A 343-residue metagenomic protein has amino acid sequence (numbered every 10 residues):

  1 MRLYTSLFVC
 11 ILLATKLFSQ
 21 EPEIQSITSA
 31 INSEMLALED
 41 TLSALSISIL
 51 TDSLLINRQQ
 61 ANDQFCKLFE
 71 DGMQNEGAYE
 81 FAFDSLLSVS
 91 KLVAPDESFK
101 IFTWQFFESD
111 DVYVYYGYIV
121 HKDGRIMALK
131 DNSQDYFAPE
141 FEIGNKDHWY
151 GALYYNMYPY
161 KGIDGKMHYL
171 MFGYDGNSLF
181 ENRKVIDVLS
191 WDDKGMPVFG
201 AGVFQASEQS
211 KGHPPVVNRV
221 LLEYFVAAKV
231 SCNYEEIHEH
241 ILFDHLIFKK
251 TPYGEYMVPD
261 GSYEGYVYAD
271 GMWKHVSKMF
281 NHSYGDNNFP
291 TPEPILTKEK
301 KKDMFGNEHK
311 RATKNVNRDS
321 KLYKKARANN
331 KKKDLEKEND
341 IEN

Functional and structural regions predicted by a protein language model:
M1-E34, E342-N343: Bacterial Sec-dependent N-terminal signal peptides
I24, F248-N343: Hydrophilic extracytoplasmic domains
T28, N32-G117: Solvent-exposed N-terminal domain segments of exported/luminal and surface proteins
S98-Q105, M167-D175, E239-H245: Short beta-strand elements that form the blades of beta-propeller/WD-repeat-like and other beta-sheet-rich scaffold
F102-Q105, S109-M157: Long, low-complexity, charged/polar intrinsically disordered regions
V114-G124, K184-M196, V258-D270: Beta-propeller blade signature
M127-Y136, V198-H213, H275-N281: Beta-propeller fold detector
F141-I163, N177, P197-Y268, N288-E293: Short aromatic loop motif centered on NTY/YTY
